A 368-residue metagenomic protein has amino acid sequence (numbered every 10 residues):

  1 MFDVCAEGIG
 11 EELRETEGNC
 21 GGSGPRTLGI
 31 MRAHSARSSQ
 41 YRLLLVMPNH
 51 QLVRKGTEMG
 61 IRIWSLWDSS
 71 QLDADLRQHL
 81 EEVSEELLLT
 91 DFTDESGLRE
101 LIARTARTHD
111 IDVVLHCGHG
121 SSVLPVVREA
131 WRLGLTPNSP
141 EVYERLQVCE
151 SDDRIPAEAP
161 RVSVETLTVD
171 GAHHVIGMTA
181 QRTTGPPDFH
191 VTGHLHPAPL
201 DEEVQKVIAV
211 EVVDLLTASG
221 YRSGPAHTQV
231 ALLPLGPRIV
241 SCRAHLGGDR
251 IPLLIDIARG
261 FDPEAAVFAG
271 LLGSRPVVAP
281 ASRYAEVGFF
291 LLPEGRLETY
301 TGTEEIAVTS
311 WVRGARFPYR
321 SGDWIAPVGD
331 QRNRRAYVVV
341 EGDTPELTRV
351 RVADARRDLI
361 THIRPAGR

Functional and structural regions predicted by a protein language model:
D3-G8, E15-G29, F268-R368: Peripheral (often C-terminal) accessory segments that flank ATP-dependent C-N-forming ligase machineries
G29-T108: Domain-scale detector for complete catalytic domains at protein termini or as standalone homologs
L43, V126-V127, T166, G177 (+1 more regions): A short beta-strand motif that forms the metal-chelation/ATP-contact edge of phosphoryl-transfer active sites
K55, D75, L124-V127, I251: Short glycine-/acidic-enriched loop or helix-start segments at secondary-structure transitions that form or flank
R77-P156, R334: Conserved N-proximal alpha/beta basic substrate-recognition cap immediately N-terminal to, or forming the N-lobe
H79, D188-F189, V328-N333: Short, flexible turn/loop "capping" segments at secondary-structure junctions
R154, E158-P237: Internal nucleotide-binding/catalytic subdomain
K206-T228, P234, R243-E298: Active-site "cap" helix and flanking loop/linker of ATP-utilizing ligase/carboxylase catalytic domains
